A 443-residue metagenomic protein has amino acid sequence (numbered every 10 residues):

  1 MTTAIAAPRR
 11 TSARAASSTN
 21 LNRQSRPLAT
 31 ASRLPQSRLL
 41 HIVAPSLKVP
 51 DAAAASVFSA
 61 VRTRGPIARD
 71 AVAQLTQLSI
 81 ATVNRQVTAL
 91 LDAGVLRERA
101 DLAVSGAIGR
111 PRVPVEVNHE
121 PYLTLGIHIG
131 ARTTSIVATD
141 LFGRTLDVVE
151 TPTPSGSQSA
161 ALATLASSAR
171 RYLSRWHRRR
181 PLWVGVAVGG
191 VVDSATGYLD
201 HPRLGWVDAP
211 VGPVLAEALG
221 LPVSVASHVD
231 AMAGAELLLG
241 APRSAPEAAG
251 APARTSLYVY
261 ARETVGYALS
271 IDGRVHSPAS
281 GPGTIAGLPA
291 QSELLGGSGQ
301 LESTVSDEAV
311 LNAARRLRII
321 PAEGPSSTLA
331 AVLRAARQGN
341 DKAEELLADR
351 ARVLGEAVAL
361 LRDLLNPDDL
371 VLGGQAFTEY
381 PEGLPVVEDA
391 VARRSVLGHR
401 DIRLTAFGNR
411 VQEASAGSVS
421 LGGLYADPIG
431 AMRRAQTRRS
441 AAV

Functional and structural regions predicted by a protein language model:
T2-L102, G106-V148, P154-A166, R170-S174 (+3 more regions): ATP-binding/phosphotransfer module of carbohydrate and carboxylate kinases, centering on a glycine-rich
I127, L141, W183-A187, V191-S303 (+2 more regions): Phosphate-binding/catalytic loop of phosphoryl-transfer enzymes
